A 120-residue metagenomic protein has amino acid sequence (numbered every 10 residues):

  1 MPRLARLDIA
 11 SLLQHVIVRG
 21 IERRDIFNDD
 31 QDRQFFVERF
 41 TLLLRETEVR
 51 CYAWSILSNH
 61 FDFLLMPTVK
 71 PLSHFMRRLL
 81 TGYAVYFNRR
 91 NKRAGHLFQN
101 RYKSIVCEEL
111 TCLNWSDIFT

Functional and structural regions predicted by a protein language model:
M1-T120: Short catalytic/metal-binding and nucleic-acid-binding patches
